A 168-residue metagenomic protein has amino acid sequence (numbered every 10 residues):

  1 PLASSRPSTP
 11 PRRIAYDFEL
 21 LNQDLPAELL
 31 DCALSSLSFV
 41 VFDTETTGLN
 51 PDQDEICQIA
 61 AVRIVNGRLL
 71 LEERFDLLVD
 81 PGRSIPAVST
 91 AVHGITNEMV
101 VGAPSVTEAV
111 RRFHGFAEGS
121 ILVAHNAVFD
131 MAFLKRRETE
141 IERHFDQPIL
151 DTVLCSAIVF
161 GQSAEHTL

Functional and structural regions predicted by a protein language model:
P1-D31: Short glycine- and acidic-rich boundary segments immediately preceding or forming the N-terminal edge of structured
L2-P10, E45, V123, T167-L168: Proteins with a high burden of low-complexity, intrinsically disordered sequence enriched in S/T/G/P/A and R, requiring
L20-Q147, G161-H166: Conserved non-catalytic scaffold segment of RNase H-like nuclease domains
Q147-S156: A short, structured active-site edge motif that brings together acidic residues
